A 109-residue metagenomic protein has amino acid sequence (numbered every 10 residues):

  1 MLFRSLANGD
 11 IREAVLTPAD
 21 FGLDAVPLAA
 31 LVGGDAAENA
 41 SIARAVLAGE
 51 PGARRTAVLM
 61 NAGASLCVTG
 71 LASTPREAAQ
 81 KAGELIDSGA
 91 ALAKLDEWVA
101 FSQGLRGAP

Functional and structural regions predicted by a protein language model:
M1-P109: Glycine-rich anion-binding loops and their surrounding alpha/beta cores
